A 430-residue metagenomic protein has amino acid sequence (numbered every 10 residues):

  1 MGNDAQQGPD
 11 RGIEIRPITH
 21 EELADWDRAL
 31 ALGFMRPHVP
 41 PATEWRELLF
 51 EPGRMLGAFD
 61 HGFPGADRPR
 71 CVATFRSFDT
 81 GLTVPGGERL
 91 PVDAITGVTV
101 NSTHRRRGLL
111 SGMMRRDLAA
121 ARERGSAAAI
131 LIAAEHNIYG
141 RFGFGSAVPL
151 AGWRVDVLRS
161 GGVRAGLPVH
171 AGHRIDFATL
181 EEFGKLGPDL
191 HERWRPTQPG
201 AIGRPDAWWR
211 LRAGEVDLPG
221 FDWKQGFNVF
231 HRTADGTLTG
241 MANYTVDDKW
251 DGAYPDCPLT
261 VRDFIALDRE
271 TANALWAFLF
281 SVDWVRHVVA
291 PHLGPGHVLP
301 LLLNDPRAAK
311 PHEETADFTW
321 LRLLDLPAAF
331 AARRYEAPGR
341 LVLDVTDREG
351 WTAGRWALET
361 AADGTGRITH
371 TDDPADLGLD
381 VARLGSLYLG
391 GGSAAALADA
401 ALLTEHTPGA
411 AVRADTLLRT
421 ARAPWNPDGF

Functional and structural regions predicted by a protein language model:
G2-A24, H38, P85, V169-F430: Intrinsically disordered, low-complexity, positively biased terminal segments
I15-A24, L30, T43, A58 (+1 more regions): Hydrophobic, small-residue-rich alpha-helical packing segments that form membrane-like cores
L30-V84, G200-N228: Active-site rim helix/loop that mediates acceptor-substrate recognition in acyltransferases
A58, S77, V100, H231 (+1 more regions): GNAT/GCN5-related N-acetyltransferase fold signature
F63-T74, D93, G236-M241, L259: Glycine-rich phosphate/pyrophosphate-binding loop shared by adenosine-nucleotide-utilizing enzymes
I95-R122, D268-F280: Conserved acetyl-CoA-binding loop-helix of GNAT-fold acetyltransferases
M114, A119-A133, D283-G294: Conserved GNAT acetyl-CoA-binding A-motif
E123-A127, A133-W153, G294-P311: Conserved active-site alpha-helix within GNAT-family acetyltransferase domains
